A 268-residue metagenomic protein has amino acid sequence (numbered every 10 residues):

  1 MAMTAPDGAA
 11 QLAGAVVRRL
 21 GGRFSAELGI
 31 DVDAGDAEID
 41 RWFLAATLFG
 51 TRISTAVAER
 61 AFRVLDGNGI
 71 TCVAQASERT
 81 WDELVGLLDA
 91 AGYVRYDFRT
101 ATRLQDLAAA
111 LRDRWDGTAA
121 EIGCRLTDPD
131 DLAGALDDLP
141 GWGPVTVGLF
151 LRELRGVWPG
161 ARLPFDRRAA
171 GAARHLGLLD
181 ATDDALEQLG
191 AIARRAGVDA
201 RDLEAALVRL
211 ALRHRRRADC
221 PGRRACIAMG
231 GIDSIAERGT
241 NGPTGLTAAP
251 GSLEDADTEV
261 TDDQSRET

Functional and structural regions predicted by a protein language model:
M1-D31, A119, P129-D131, P144-T247 (+3 more regions): C-terminal accessory module of base-excision DNA glycosylases/AP lyases that mediates lesion recognition and DNA
I30-W42, V94-R99, R194-L203: Structural motif
D36-D40, S54-A58, V64, R125-D128 (+2 more regions): Short acidic alpha-helix initiation/capping motifs at coil-to-helix transition points, especially at protein N-termini
F43-L48, L104, A108, L203-A211: Short alpha-helical scaffolding segments that buttress acidic/His motifs in well-ordered protein cores
F43-T47, R60-V64, E83-L87, D131-A135 (+4 more regions): A general alpha-helix detector
T47-A58, V94: A short secondary-structure junction motif
T51-I53, G69-I70, R112, G177 (+1 more regions): Short alpha-helix boundary/capping elements
I70-P140, E153: Alpha-helical ds-nucleic-acid-binding substructure associated with the helix-hairpin-helix region of base-excision DNA
